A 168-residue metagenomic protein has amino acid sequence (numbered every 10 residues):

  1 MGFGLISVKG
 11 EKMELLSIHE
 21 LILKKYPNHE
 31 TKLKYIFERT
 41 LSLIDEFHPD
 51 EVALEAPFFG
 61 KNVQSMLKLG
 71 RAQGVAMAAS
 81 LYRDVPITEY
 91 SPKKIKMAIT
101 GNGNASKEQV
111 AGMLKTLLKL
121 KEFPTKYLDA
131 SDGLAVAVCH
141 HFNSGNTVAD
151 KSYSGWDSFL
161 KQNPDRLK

Functional and structural regions predicted by a protein language model:
M1-K168: Phosphate- and other anionic-substrate recognition elements at nucleic-acid/protein interfaces
